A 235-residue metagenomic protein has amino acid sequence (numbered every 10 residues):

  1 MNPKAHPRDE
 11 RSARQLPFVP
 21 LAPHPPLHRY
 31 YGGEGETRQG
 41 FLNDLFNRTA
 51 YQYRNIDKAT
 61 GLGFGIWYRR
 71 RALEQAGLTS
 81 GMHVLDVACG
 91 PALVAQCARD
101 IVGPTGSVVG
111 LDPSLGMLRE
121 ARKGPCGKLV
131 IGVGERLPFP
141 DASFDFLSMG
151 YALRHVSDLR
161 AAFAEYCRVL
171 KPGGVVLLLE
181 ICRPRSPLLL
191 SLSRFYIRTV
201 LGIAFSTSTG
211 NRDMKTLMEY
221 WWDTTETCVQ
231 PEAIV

Functional and structural regions predicted by a protein language model:
T37-G40, R183-I234: C-terminal alpha-helical "lid/dimerization" subdomain adjacent to the S-adenosyl-L-methionine
L62-S80, C97: Conserved alpha-helix/loop element of class I SAM-dependent methyltransferases that forms part of the SAM/SAH-binding
H83-R136: Class I SAM-dependent methyltransferase SAM/SAH-binding core
G103, V156-S157, L170-K171: Helix-to-beta-strand junctions that scaffold the AdoMet/dcAdoMet cofactor pocket in Class I SAM-dependent enzymes
E135-F146: A short acidic, Gly/Pro-enriched loop at the edge of an enzyme's catalytic core that lines a small-molecule cofactor
D145-L159: A short SAM/SAH-binding and catalytic strip from SAM-dependent methyltransferases
R160-P172: A short glycine-rich, Lys/Arg-flanked "PGG" loop and its adjoining helix->strand segment in the class I
G174-I181: Conserved beta-strand signature within the Rossmann-like core of class I S-adenosyl-L-methionine
